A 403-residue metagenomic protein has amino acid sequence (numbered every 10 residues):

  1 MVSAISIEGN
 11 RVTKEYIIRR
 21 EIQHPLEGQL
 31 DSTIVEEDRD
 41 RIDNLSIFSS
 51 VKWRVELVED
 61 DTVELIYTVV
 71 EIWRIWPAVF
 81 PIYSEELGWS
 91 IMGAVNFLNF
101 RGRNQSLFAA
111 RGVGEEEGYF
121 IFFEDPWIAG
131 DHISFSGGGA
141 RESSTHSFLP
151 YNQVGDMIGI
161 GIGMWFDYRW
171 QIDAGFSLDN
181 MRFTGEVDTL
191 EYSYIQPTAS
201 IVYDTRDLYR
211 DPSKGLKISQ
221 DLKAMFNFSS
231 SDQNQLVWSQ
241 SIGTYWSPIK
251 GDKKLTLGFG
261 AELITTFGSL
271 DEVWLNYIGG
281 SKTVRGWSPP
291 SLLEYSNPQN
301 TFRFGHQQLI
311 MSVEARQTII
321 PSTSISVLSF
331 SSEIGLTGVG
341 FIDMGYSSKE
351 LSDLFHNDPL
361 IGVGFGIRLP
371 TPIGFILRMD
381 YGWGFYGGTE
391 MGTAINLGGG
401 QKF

Functional and structural regions predicted by a protein language model:
M1-Y83, A94, F108-W127, L236-I242 (+2 more regions): Periplasmic polypeptide-binding modules associated with outer-membrane biogenesis and secretion
T62, T68-S219, K282-F302, I376-D380 (+1 more regions): Gram-negative/organellar outer-membrane beta-barrel architecture
T198-V202, R206-L336: C-terminal outer-membrane beta-barrel translocator/porin domains of Gram-negative envelope proteins and their
D343: Short basic (Lys/Arg) and small-residue
S347-E350: Short, solvent-exposed loop/turn segments at secondary-structure junctions
D353-I367: A short alpha/beta connector and helix-capping loop motif
G366-R368, P372-G374, G384: C-terminal structured interaction module
